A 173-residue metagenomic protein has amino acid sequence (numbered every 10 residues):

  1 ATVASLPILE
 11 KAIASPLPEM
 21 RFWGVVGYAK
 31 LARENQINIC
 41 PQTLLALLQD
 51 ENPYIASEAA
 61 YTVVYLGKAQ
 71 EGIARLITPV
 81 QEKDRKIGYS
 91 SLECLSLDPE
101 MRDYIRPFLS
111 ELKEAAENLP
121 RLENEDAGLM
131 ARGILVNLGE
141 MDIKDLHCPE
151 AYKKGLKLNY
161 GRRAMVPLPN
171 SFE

Functional and structural regions predicted by a protein language model:
A1, K11, E19-N35, Y54-K68 (+3 more regions): Structural detector for internal amphipathic alpha-helices that build alpha-solenoid repeat scaffolds
T2-I13, E34-L48, A69-Q81, M101-E117 (+1 more regions): Amphipathic alpha-helical scaffolding segments comprising HEAT/armadillo-like alpha-solenoid repeats
A14-E19, L48-Y54, P79-K86, E114 (+2 more regions): Short coil turns that connect the paired helices of HEAT/ARM alpha-solenoid repeats
V26, K30, Y61, Y65 (+5 more regions): Short, surface-exposed, charged/polar-biased interaction segments
I143-K157, G161-E173: Eukaryotic protein-protein interaction scaffolds centered on beta-propeller repeats
